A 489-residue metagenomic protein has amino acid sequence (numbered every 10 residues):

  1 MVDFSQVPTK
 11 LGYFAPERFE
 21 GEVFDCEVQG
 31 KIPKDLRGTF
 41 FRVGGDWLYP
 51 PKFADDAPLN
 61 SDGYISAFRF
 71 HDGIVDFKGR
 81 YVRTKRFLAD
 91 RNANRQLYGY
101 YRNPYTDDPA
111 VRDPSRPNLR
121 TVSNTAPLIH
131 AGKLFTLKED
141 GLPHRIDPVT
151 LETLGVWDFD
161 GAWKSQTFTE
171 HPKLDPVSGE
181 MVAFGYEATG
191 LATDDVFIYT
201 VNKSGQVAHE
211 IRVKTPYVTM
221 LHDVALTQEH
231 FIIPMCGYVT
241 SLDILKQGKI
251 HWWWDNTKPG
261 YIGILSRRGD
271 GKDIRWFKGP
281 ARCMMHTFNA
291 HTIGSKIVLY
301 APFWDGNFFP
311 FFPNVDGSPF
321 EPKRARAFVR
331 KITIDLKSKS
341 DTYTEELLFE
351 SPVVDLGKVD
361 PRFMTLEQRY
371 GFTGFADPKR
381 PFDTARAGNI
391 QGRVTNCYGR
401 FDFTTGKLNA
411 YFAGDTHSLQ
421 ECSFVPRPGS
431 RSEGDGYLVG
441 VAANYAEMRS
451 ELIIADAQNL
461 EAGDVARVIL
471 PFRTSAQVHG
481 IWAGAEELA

Functional and structural regions predicted by a protein language model:
M1-A489: Beta-propeller domains
